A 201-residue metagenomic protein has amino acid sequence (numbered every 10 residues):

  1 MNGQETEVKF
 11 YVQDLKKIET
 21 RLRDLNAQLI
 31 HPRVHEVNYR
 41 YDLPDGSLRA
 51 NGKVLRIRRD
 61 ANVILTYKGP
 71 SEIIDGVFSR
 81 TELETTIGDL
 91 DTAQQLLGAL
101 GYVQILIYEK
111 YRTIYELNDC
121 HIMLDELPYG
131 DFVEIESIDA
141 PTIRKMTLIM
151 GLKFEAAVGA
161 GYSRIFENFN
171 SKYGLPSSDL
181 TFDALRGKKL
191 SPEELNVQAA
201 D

Functional and structural regions predicted by a protein language model:
M1-H121, L152-D201: N-terminal strand-loop-strand beta-hairpin
Y11, I138-A140: Short amphipathic alpha-helical "recognition" segments used for binding
S71-I74, G130, P141-T142: Short, surface-exposed beta-strand-loop junctions and turns on beta-sheet-rich folds
I122-G130, I138: A contiguous pocket-lining binding segment that forms or flanks enzyme active sites
A140-F154: A hydrophobic, small-residue-rich beta->alpha segment in the mid-to-C-terminal subdomain of diverse proteins
